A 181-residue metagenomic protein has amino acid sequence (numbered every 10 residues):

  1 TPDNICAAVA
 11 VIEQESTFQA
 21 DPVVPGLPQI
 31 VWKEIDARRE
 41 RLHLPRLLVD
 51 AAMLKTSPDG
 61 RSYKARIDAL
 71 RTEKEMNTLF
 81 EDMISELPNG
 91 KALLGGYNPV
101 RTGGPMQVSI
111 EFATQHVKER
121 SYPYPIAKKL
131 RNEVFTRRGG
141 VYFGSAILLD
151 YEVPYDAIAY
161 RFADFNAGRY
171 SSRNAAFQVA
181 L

Functional and structural regions predicted by a protein language model:
T1-L181: Cell-wall glycan-active module
